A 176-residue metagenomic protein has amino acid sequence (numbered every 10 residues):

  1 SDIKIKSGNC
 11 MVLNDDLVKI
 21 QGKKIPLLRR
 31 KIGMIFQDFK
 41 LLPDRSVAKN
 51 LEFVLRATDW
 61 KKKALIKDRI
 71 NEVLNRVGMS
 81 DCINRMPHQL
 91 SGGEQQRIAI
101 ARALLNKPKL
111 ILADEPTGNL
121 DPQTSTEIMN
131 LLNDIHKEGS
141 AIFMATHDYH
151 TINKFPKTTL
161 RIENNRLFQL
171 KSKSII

Functional and structural regions predicted by a protein language model:
I5-D16: Conserved ABC transporter NBD signature motif
L17-G33, K63-A64, I135-K137: ABC ATPase NBD coupling module
R45-F53: Short coil-to-helix segment of the ABC ATPase nucleotide-binding domain corresponding to the Q-loop/switch region
R85-H88, N106, E138: Conserved signature/switch motifs of ABC ATPase nucleotide-binding domains
M86-L90, E94-Q96: Conserved ABC ATPase signature
I111-D114: Catalytic Walker B motif of ABC-type/P-loop ATPase nucleotide-binding domains
P122-T124: Helix N-cap at the start of a conserved alpha-helix in ABC-type nucleotide-binding domains
